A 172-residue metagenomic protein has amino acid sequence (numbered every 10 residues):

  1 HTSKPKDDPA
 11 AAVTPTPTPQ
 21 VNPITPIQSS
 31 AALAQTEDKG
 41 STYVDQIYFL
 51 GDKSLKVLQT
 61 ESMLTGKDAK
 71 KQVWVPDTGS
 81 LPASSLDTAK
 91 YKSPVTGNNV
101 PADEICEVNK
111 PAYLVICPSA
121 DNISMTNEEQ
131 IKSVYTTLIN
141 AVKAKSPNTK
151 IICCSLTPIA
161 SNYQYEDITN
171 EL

Functional and structural regions predicted by a protein language model:
T2-Q46: N-terminal, intrinsically disordered, polar/charged segments of Gram-positive cell-envelope systems that serve as
S41-Q130: Conserved SGNH/GDSL esterase-like catalytic core that processes O-acyl groups on lipids and polysaccharides
V108, A144-K145: Alpha-helix C-cap/termination motif
P118, C153-S155: A cross-domain feature marking catalytic cores of carbohydrate-active enzymes and several ubiquitous metabolic/repair
E128-L138, I168-L172: Charged helix-capping and loop-helix junction motifs
I139-K143: Surface-exposed amphipathic alpha-helices with a cationic face
S146-K150: A short helix->loop->beta-strand "cap" motif at the edges of active sites that frequently abuts
P158-L172: Substrate-gating cap/lid alpha-helix
